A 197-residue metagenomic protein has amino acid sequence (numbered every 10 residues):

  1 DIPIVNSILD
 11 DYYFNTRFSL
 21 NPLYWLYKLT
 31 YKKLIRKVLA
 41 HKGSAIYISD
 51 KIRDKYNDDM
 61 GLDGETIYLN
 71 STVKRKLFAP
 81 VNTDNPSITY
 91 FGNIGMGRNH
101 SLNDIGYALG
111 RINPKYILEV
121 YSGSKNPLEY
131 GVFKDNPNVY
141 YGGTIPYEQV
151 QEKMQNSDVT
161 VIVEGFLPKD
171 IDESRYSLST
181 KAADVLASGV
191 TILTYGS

Functional and structural regions predicted by a protein language model:
I2-T16: Active-site proximal beta-strand in glycosyltransferases
P3, S44, I117, D158 (+1 more regions): Proline-centered loop/turn at the N-terminus of a beta-strand
S7-D11, Y68-S71, E164-G165: Histidine-centered beta-alpha loop that forms part of the nucleotide-sugar donor binding/catalytic region in diverse
Y12, W25-A45: Membrane-proximal helix-turn-helix segments that form the acceptor-binding/catalytic region of lipid-linked
A40-H41, I46-Y47, I52-T72: Helix-loop-beta element that forms the nucleotide-linked donor phosphate-binding surface in glycosyltransferases
D50-R53, S122-L128, S197: Short, polar loop motifs at secondary-structure junctions
S71-V132, Y140-V150: Conserved catalytic-core segment of nucleotide-activated headgroup transferases in glycan assembly
G97-H100, E148-E152, T160-L186, I192-S197: Nucleotide-sugar-dependent
